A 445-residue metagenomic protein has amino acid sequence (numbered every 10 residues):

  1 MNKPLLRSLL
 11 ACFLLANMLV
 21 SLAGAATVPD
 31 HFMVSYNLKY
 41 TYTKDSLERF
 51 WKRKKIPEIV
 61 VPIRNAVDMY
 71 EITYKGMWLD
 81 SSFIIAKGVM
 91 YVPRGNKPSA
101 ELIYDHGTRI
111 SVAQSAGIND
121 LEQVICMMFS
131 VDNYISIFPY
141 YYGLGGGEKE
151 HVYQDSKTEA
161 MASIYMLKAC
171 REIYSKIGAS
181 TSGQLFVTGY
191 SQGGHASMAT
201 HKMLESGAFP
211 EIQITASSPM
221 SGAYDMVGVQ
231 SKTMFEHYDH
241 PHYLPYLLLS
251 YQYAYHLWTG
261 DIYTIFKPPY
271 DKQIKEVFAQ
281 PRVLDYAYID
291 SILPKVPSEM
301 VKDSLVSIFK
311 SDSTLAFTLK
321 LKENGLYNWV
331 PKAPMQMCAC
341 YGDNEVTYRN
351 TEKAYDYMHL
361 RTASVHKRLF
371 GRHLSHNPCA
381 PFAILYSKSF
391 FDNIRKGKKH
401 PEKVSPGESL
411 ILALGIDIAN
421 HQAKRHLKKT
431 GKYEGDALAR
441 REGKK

Functional and structural regions predicted by a protein language model:
A25-K97: Catalytic-loop region of hydrolases
L79-K87, P93-F129: Short, surface-exposed "cap/lid" segments of acyl-processing enzymes
Y153-S175: Alpha/beta-hydrolase active-site loop
A169-H240: Primarily recognizes the serine-hydrolase "nucleophile elbow" in alpha/beta-hydrolase and SGNH/GDSL folds
M220-N328: Accessory cap/linker subdomain of secreted extracellular hydrolases
Q336-D343: Short beta-strand/loop motif that positions the catalytic acidic residue of the alpha/beta-hydrolase fold
N344-N350: Conserved alpha/beta-hydrolase "acid-adjacent" motif
M358-N377: Catalytic histidine neighborhood in serine/cysteine hydrolases with alpha/beta-hydrolase-type architecture
